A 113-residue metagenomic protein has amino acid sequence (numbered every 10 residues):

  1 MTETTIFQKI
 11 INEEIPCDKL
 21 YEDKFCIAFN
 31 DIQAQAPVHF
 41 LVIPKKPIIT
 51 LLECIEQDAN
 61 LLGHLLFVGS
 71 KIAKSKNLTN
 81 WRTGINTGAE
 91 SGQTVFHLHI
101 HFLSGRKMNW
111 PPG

Functional and structural regions predicted by a protein language model:
M1-G113: HIT superfamily nucleotide-processing domains
